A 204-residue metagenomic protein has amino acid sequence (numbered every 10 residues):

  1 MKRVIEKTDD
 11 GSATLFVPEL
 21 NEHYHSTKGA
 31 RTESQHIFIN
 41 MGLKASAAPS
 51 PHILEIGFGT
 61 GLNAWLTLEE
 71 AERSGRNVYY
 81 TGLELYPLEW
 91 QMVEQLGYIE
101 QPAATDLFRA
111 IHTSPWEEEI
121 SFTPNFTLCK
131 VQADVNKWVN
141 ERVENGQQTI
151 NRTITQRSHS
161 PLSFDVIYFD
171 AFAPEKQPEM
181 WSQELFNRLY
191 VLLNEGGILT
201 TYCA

Functional and structural regions predicted by a protein language model:
M1-H52, L68-P102: Rossmann-like AdoMet
G61-W65: Glycine-rich SAM-binding Motif I of class I
R76-V78, L193-G197: A short helix->loop->beta-strand "cap" motif at the edges of active sites that frequently abuts
E94-G146, I150: S-adenosyl-L-methionine
L128, L162-A171: Short SAM/SAH-binding signature in class I
V143-S163: Short, basic, low-complexity termini and linkers enriched in Ser/Thr/Gly/Pro that act as targeting/leader peptides
V166-Y168, E195-C203: Conserved beta-strand signature within the Rossmann-like core of class I S-adenosyl-L-methionine
E179-E195: A short glycine-rich, Lys/Arg-flanked "PGG" loop and its adjoining helix->strand segment in the class I
